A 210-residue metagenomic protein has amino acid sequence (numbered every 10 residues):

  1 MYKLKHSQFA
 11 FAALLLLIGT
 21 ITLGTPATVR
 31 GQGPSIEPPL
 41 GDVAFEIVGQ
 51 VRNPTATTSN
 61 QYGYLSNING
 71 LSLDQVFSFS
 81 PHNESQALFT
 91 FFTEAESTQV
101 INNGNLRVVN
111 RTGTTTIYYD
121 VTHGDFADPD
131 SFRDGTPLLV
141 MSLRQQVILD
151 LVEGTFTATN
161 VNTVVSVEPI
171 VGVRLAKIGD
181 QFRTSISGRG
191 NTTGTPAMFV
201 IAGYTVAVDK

Functional and structural regions predicted by a protein language model:
Y2-A13: Bacterial N-terminal signal peptides that target proteins for export
K3-K5, I18-I21, K177, K210: Context-gated lysine
K3-K5, V29, I186: Intrinsic low-complexity/disordered segments
A12-G24: Bacterial N-terminal signal peptides
G24-G31: Boundary at the C-terminal end of the N-terminal hydrophobic targeting segment
Q32-K210: Extracytosolic secretory-pathway proteins
